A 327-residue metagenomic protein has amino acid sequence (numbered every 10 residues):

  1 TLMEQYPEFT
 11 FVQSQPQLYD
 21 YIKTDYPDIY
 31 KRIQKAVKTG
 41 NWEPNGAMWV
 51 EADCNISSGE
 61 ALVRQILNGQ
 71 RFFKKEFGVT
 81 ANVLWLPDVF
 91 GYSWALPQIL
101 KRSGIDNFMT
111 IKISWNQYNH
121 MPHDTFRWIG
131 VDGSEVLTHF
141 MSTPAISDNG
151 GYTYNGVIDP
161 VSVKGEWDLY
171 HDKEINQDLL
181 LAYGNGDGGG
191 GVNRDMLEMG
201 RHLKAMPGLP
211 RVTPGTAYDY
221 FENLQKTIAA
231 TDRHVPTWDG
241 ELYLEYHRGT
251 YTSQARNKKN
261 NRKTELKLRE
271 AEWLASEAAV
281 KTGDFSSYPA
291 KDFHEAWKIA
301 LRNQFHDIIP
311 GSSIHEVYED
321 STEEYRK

Functional and structural regions predicted by a protein language model:
T1-K327: Catalytic-domain carbohydrate-binding cleft regions of carbohydrate-active enzymes
